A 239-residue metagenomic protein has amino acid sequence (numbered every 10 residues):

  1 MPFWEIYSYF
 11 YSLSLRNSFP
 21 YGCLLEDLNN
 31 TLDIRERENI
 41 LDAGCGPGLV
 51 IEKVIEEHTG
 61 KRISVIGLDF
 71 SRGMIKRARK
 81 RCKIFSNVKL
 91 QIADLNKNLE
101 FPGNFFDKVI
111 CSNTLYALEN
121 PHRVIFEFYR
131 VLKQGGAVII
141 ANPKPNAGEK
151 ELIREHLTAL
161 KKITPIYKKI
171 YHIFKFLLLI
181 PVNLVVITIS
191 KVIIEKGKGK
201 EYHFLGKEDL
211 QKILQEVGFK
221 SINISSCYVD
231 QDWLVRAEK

Functional and structural regions predicted by a protein language model:
M1-R35, L49-K53, M74, R81 (+1 more regions): Conserved class I S-adenosyl-L-methionine
L41-A43, P47-K97: Class I SAM-dependent methyltransferase SAM/SAH-binding core
N96-K108: A short acidic, Gly/Pro-enriched loop at the edge of an enzyme's catalytic core that lines a small-molecule cofactor
K108-N120, K144: A short SAM/SAH-binding and catalytic strip from SAM-dependent methyltransferases
H122-Q134: A short glycine-rich, Lys/Arg-flanked "PGG" loop and its adjoining helix->strand segment in the class I
I139-Y171: Conserved class I S-adenosyl-L-methionine
K200-V217: Short alpha-helix
V217-K239: Core SAM-dependent methyltransferase catalytic element
